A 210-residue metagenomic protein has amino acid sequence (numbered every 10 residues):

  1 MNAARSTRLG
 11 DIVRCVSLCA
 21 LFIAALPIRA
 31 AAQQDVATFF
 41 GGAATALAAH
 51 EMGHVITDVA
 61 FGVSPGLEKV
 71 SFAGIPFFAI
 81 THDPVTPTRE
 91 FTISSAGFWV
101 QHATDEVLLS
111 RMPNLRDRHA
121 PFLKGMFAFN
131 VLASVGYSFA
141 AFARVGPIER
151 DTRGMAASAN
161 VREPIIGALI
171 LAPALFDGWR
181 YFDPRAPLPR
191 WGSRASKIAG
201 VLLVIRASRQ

Functional and structural regions predicted by a protein language model:
M1-I12: N-terminal secretory signal peptides that target proteins for export/translocation
R14-P27: Bacterial N-terminal signal peptides
I28-Q210: Hydrophobic alpha-helical membrane segments
